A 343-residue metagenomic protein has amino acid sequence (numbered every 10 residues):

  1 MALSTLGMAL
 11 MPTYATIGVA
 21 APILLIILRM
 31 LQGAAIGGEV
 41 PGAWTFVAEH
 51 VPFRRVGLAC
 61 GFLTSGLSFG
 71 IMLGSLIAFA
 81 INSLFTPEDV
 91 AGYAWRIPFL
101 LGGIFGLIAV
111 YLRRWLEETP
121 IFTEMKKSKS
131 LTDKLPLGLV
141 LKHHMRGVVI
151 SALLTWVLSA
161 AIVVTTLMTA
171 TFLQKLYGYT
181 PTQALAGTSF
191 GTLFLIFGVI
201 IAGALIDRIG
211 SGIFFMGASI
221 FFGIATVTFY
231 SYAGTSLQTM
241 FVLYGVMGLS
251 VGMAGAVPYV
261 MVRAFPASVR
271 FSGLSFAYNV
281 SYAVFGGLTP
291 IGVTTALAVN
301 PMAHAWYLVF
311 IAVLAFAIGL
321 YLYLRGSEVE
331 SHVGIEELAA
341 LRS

Functional and structural regions predicted by a protein language model:
M1-G18, I220-G234: C-terminal ends and interior cores of transmembrane alpha-helices in multi-pass membrane transporters/permeases
G18-G37, Q238-G252: Hydrophobic core of transmembrane alpha-helices in multi-pass small-molecule transporters, especially MFS/SLC-type
G57-N82, F105, A277-T289: Glycine-rich segments within core transmembrane alpha-helices of 12-TM secondary carriers
L67-R113: Helix-loop-helix hairpin linking two adjacent transmembrane segments in secondary transporters
A109-L116, V260, W306, I311-L338: Multi-pass alpha-helical transporter architecture, strongest for 12-TM Major Facilitator/SLC carriers used
M145-L195, G286-T289: Extracytoplasmic gate region of multi-pass secondary transporters
G198-G210: Helix-to-loop junctions at the C-terminal end of transmembrane segments in multipass secondary transporters
R208-S219: Cytoplasmic membrane-interface "Motif A"-like loop-to-helix N-cap segments of 12-TM Major Facilitator Superfamily
